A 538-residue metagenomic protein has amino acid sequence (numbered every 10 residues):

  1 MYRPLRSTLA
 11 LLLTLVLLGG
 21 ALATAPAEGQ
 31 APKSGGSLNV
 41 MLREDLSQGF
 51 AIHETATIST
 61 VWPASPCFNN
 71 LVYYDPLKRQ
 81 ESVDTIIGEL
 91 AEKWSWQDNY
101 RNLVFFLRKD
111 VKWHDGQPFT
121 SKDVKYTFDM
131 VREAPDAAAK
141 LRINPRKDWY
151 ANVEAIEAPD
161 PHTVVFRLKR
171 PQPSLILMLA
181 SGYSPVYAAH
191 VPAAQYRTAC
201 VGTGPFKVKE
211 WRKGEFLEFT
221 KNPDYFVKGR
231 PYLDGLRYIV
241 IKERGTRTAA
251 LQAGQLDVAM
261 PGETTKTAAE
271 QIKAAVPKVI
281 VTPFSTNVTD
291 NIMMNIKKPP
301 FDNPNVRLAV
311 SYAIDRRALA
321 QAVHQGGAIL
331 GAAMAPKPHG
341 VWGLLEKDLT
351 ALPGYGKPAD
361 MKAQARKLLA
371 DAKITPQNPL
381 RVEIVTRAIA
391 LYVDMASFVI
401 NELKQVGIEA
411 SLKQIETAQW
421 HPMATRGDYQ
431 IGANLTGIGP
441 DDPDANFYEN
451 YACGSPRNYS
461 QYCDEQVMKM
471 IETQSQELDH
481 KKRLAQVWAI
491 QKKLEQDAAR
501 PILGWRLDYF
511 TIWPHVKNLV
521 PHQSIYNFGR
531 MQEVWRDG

Functional and structural regions predicted by a protein language model:
A31, R101, N305, P353-P358 (+3 more regions): Extracytoplasmic/peripheral linker and loop segments enriched in polar/acidic and small residues with frequent Thr/Pro
M41-D98, V201: N-terminal lobe/hinge region of extracytoplasmic solute-binding protein
I52-A56, A333-K337, V341, A418-L478 (+2 more regions): Acidic-aromatic pocket-rim loops
V72-E81, Q172, L177-R237, E243-G245 (+3 more regions): Gly/Pro-rich hinge or "lid" segments in bacterial periplasmic/extracellular proteins
F106, K125, L141-A189: Surface-exposed binding/hinge segments that line and control ligand-binding clefts or catalytic entry sites
V131, A138, A155-I156, K209-T220 (+4 more regions): Extracellular/periplasmic solute-recognition and catalytic clefts
L330-D371, I389-D394: Structural transition elements
F510-G538: Long beta-strand-rich cores associated with HINT superfamily self-processing modules
